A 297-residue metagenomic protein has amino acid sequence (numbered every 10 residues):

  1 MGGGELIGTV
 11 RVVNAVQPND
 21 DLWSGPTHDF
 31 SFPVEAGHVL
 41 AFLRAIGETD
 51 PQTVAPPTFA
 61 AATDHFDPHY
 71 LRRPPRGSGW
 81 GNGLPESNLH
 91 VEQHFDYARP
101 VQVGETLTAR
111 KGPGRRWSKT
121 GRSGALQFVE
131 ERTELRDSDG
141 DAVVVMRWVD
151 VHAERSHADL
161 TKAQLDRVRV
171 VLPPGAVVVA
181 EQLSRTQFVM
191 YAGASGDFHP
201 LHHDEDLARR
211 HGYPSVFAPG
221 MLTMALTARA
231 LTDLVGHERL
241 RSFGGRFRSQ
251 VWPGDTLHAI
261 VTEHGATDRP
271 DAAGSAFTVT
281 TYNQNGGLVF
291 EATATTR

Functional and structural regions predicted by a protein language model:
G4-L22, T27, E92-Q93, Y97-A180 (+2 more regions): HotDog/MaoC-like acyl-thioester-processing domains
L6-E92, H157-R239: Hot-dog-fold acyl-thioester-processing enzymes
V54-P56, G245-S249: Short, glycine/charge-rich beta-strand/loop segments that flank catalytic centers and engage negatively charged groups
L84, L234-G244, V251-P253, A259: Mid-chain, well-packed structural core segment of small domains
K119, D233-L240, D268-R269: Phosphate-handling active-site elements
V129, D206-R209, G245: Residue-level signal for alpha-helical context at structural boundaries
